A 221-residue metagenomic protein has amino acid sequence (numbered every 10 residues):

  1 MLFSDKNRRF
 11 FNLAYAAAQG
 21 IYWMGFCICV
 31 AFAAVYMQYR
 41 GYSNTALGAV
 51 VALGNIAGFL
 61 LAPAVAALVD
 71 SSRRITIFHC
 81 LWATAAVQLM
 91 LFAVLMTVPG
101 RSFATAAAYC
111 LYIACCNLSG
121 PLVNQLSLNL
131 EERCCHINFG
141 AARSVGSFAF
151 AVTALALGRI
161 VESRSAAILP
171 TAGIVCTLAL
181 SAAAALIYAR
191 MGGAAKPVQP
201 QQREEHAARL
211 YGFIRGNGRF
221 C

Functional and structural regions predicted by a protein language model:
M1-R9, Y188-C221: Juxtamembrane intracellular "pre-TM" segments in multi-pass secondary transporters
L2-N55, G218-C221: Helix-loop boundary and gating motifs at the non-cytosolic
N55-P63, A151: Residue-level signature of mid-helix packing/kink "hotspots" within the transmembrane helices of 12-pass Major
L60-R74, V161-E162: Helix-to-loop junctions at the C-terminal end of transmembrane segments in multipass secondary transporters
D70-A85: Cytoplasmic membrane-interface "Motif A"-like loop-to-helix N-cap segments of 12-TM Major Facilitator Superfamily
T84-G100: C-terminal ends and interior cores of transmembrane alpha-helices in multi-pass membrane transporters/permeases
C110-V145: Cytoplasmic helix-loop-helix junction between adjacent transmembrane helices in 12-TM secondary transporters
L169-L186: Symmetry-related core transmembrane helices of the 12-TM Major Facilitator Superfamily/SLC fold
